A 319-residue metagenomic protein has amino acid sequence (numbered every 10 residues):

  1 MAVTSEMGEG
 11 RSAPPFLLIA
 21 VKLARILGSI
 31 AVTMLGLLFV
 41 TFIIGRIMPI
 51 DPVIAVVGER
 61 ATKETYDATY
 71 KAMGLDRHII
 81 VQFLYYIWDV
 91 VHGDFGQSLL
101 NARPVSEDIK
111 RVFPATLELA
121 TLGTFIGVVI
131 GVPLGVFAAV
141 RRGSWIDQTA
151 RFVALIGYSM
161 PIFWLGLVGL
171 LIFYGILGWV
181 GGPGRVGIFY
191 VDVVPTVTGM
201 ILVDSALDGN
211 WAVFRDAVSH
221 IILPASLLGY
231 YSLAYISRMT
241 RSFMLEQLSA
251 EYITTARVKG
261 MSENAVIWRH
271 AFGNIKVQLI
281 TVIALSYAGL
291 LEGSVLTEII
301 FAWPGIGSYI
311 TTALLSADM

Functional and structural regions predicted by a protein language model:
V3-S5, G10-I19, I54, D76-V132: An internal, D/E-rich "acidic patch" concept
E6-I44: Charged, compositionally biased N-terminal leader segments and the immediate start of the first structured element
L17-K22, M34-L37, F113-I146, V194-M319: Alpha-helical transmembrane segments of integral membrane proteins, especially multi-pass inner/plasma-membrane
L17-L27, L134-G169: Cytoplasmic-entry segments and transmembrane alpha-helices of multi-pass inner-membrane transporters
M34-F39, G157-W179, I283-Y287: Hydrophobic alpha-helical membrane-insertion segments
M34-L84, F173-V213: Hydrophobic alpha-helical transmembrane segments of membrane transport/permease proteins and related membrane-embedded
I43, D51-V56, V132-F137, Q148 (+7 more regions): Membrane-spanning helices that line or support transport/gating and their immediate boundary helices in channels
G58, A68-K71, Y85-D89, E107 (+5 more regions): Short amphipathic alpha-helical coupling elements at transmembrane boundaries
